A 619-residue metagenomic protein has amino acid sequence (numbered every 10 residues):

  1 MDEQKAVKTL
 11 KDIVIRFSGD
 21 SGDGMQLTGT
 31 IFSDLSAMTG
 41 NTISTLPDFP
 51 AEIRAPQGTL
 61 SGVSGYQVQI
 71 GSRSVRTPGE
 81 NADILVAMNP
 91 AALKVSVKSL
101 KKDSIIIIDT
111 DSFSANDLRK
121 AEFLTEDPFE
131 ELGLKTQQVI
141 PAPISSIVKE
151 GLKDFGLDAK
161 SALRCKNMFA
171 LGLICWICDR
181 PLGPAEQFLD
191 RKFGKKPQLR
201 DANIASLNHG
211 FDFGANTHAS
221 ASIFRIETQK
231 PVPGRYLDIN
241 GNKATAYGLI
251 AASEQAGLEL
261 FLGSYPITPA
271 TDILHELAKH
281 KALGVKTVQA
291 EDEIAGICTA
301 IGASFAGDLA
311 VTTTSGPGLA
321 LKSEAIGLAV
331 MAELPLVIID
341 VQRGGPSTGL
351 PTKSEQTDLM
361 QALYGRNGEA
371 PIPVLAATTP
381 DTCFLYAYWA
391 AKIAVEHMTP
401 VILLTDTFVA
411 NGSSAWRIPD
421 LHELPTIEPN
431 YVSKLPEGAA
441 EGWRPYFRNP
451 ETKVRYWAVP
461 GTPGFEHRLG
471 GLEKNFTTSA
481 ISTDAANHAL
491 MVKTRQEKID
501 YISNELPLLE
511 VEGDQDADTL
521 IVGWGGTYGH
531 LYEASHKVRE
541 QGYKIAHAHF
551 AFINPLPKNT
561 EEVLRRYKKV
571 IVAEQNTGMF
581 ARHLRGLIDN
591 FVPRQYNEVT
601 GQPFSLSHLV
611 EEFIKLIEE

Functional and structural regions predicted by a protein language model:
M1-A256: Active-site cofactor/cluster-binding pocket
D2, D12-K101, Y247, A252 (+4 more regions): Thiamine diphosphate
I13-D20, A170-G172, L260-G263, A310-T313 (+4 more regions): Short glycine-rich or small-residue beta-strand-to-loop segments that form or flank ligand, phosphate, metal/Fe-S
F49-P50, S206, E227-K230, Y265-P269 (+5 more regions): A glycine-rich phosphate-binding loop feature that marks nucleotide/adenosyl-phosphate handling sites
P50-R54, F113-D117, I147, I294-G296 (+6 more regions): Short gly/pro/ser/thr-enriched loop/turn and capping motifs at secondary-structure boundaries
E52, E150-L152, A219-G234, A252-E259 (+5 more regions): Gly-rich Lys/Arg/Thr-decorated short loops/hinges at beta-loop-alpha junctions or inter-strand turns that position
D117-G133, E355-L363, D420-L435: Acidic, Ser/Thr-rich peripheral helices and adjacent loops at domain boundaries
I239-G248, A256, Y386, A391 (+1 more regions): Flexible, low-complexity linker and terminal segments
